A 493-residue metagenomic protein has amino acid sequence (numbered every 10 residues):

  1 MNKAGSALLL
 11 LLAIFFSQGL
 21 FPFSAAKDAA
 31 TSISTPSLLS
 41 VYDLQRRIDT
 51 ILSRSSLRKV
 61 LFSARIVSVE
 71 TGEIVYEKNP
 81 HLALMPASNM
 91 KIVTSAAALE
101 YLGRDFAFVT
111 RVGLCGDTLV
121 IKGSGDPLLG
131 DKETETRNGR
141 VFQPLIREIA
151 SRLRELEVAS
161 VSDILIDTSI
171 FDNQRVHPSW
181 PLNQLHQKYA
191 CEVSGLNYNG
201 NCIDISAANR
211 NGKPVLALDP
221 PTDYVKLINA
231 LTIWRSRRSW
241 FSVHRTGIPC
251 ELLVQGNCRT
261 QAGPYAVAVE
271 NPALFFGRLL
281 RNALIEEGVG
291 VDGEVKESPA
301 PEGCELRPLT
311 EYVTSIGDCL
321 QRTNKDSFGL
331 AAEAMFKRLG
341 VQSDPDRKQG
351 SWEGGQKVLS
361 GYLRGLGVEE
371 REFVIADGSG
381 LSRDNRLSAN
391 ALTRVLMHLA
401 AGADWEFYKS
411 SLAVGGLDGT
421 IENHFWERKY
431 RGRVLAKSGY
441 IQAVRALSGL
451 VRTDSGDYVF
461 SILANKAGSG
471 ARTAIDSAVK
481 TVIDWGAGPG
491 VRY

Functional and structural regions predicted by a protein language model:
M1-L8: Bacterial N-terminal signal peptides that target proteins for export
L8-G19: Bacterial N-terminal signal peptides
K27-Y42, R46-L52, Y101-E370, T481-A487 (+1 more regions): Conserved serine DD-peptidase/penicillin-binding transpeptidase domain and beta-lactam-recognizing active-site
S53-K78, K296: A short, well-structured edge-of-sheet supersecondary motif
V75-E77, D326, F336-Y493: Small-residue-rich helix-loop
E77-V93, A97: Short active-site loop at a secondary-structure junction that contains or immediately precedes the catalytic residue(s)
N79-L84, A266, S379-S382: A short glycine/serine-rich beta->alpha loop
